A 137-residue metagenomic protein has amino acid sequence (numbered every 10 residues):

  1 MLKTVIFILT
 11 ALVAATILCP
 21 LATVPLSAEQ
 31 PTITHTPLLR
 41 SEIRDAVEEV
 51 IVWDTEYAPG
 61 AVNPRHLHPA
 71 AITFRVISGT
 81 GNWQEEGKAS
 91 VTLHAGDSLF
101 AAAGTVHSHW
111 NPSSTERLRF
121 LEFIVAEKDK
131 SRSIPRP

Functional and structural regions predicted by a protein language model:
I8-P20: Bacterial N-terminal signal peptides
T23-S27: Sec/Tat signal peptide C-region and signal peptidase I cleavage site
E29-I43, V47-V50, S108-P137: Double-stranded beta-helix
E48, G60-R75: A short beta-loop-beta micro-motif enriched in histidine and acidic residues
V62-N63, T80-Q84, S98: Short beta-strand segments in beta-sandwich/barrel cores
R65, W83-Q84, H107-S113: Short beta-strand His + acidic residue motifs that chelate non-heme Fe in jelly-roll/DSBH and cupin folds
A70-G87: Glycine- and acidic-residue-biased ligand/ion/polar-headgroup-sensing regions
G87-G104: Short acidic-glycine-tyrosine-enriched beta hairpin
